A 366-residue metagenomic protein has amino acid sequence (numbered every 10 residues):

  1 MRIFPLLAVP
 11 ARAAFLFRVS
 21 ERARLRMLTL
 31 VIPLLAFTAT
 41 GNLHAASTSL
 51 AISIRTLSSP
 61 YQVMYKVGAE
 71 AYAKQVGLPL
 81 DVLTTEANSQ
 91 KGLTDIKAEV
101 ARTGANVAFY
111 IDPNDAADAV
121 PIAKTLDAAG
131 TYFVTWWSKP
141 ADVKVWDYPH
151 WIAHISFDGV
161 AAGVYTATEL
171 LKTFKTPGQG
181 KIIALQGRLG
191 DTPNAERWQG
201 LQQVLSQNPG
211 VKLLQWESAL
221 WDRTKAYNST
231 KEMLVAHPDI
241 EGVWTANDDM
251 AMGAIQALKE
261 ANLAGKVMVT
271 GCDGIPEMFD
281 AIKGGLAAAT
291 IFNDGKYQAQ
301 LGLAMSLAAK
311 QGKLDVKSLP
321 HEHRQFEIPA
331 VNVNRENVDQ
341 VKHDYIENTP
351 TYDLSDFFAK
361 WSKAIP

Functional and structural regions predicted by a protein language model:
R26-A39: Bacterial N-terminal signal peptides
A39-A45: Sec/Tat signal peptide C-region and signal peptidase I cleavage site
S49-G68, Y72, V76, L80-E99 (+4 more regions): Extracytoplasmic "Venus flytrap"
Y61-V76, A162-T166, T192-V211, K225 (+3 more regions): Short, solvent-exposed amphipathic alpha-helices that sit in or adjacent to ligand/effector-binding or catalytic
G92, A153-G180, A226, G274-M278 (+1 more regions): Hydrophobic alpha-helical segments within soluble ligand-binding/sensing domains
F109-T131, L201, Q215, A219-A281: Hydrophobic alpha-helical
I122-A161, K181, P276-K283, A287-A288: Flexible loop/hinge segments that line or gate small-molecule binding clefts
L185-L189, V204, L301, M305-P366: Hinge/cleft segment of the Venus flytrap/periplasmic-binding protein
